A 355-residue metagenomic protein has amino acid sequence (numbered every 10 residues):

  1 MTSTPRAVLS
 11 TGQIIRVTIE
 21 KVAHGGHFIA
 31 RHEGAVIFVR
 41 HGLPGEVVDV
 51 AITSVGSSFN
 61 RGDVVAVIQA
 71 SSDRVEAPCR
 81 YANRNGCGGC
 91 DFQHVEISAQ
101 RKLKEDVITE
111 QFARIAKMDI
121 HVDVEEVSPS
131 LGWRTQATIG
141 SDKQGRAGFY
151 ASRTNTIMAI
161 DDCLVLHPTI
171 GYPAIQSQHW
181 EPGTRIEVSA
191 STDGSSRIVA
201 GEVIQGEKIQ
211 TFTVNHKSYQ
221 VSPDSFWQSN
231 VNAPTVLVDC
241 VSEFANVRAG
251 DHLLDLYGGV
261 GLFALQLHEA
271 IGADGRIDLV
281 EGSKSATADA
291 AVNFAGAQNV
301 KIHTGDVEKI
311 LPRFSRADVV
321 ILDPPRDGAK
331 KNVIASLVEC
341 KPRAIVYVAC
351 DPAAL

Functional and structural regions predicted by a protein language model:
M1-N83, T154: Terminal RNA-binding accessory module
T2-R16, K21-H24, W180-P182, S191-L355: Rossmann-like S-adenosyl-L-methionine
R16, D49-A51, T138, E187 (+1 more regions): Hydrophobic beta-strand signal
H27-F28, N60, G145-A147, G194-S196: Hydrophobic residues embedded in beta-strands of well-ordered beta-sheets
E33, G56, S141-R146, S152-T154 (+2 more regions): Short acidic-glycine loop/turn motifs at beta-strand connectors
A35-F38, R153-I157, I204, W227: Short, surface-exposed beta-strand-loop junctions and turns on beta-sheet-rich folds
I37-H41, M158-D162, T213, Q220-P223: Short amphipathic beta-strand/extended segments with alternating polar/hydrophobic composition
V65-R80, R84-G183: Extended interfacial segments that mediate partner engagement and assembly in macromolecular machines
